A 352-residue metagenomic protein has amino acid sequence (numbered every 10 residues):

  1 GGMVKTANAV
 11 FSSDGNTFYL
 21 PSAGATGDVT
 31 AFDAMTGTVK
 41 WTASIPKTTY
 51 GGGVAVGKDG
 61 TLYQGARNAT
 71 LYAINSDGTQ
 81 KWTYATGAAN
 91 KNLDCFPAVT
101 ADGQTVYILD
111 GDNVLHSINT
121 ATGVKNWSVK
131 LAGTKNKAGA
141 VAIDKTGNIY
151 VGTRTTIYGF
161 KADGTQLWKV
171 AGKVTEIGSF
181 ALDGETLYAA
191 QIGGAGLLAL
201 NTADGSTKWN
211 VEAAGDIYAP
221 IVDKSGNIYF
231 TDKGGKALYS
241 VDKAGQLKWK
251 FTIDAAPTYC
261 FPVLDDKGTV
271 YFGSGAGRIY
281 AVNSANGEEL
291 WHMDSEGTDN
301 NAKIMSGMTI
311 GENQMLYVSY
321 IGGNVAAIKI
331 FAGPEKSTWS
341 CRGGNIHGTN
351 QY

Functional and structural regions predicted by a protein language model:
G1-Y352: Extracytoplasmic/lumenal domain signature
